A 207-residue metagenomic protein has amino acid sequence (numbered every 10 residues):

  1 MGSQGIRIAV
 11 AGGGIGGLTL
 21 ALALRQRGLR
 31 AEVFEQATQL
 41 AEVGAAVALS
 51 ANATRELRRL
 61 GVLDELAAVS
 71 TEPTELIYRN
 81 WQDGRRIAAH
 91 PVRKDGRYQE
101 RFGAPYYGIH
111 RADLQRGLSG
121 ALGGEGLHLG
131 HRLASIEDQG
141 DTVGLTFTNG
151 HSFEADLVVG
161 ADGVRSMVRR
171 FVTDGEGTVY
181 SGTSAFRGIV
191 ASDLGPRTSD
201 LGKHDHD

Functional and structural regions predicted by a protein language model:
G2-I8, N52-P196: Conserved N-terminal helical subregion
I8-V10, A31: Conserved hydrophobic helix-helix packing surfaces used for dimerization/oligomerization
G17-L18: N-terminal Rossmann-fold NAD(P) dinucleotide-binding loop
R25-A45: Glycine-rich FAD pyrophosphate-binding loop
T38-R58: Conserved N-terminal glycine-rich FAD pyrophosphate-binding loop of Rossmann-like flavoproteins
K203-D207: Active-site substrate-recognition segment that forms the wall of the catalytic cavity or substrate channel
